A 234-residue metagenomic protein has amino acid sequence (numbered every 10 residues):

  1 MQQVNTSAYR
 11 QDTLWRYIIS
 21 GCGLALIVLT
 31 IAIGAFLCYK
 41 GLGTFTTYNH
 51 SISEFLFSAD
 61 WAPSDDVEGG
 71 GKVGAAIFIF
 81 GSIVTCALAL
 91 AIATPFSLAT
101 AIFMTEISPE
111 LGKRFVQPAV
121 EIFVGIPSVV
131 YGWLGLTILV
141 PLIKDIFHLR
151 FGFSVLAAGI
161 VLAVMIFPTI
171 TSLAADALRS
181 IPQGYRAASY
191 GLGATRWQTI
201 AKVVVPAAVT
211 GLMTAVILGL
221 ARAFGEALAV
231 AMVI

Functional and structural regions predicted by a protein language model:
M1-G23: Transmembrane alpha-helical segments of polytopic membrane transport and secretion proteins
I31-A59: Interfacial/capping segments of alpha-helical transmembrane domains
V73-F103: Transmembrane alpha-helix signature in integral membrane proteins
F78, S82, P118-E121, G125 (+2 more regions): Residue-level signal for discrete positions within transmembrane alpha-helices of multi-pass small-molecule
F96-G135, L173: Cytoplasmic-entry segments and transmembrane alpha-helices of multi-pass inner-membrane transporters
E121-A163: Generic hydrophobic transmembrane alpha-helix motif, especially the helices
L173-A174, R196-A231: Transmembrane alpha-helices
